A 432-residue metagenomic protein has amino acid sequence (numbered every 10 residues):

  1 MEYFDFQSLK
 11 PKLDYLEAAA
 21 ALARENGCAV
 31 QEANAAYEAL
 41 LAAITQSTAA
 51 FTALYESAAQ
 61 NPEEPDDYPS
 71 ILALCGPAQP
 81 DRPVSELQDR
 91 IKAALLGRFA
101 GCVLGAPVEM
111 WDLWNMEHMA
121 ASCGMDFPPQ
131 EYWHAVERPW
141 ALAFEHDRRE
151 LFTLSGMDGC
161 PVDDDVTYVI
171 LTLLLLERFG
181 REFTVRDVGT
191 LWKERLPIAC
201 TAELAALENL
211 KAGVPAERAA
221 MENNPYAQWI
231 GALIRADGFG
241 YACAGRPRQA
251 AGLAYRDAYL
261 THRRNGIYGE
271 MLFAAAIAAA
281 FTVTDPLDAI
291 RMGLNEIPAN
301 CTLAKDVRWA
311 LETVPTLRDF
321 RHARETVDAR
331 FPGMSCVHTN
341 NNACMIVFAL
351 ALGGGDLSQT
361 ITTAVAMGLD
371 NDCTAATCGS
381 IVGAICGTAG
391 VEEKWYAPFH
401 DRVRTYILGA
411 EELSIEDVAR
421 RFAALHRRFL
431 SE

Functional and structural regions predicted by a protein language model:
M1-E432: Structured, active/binding-site neighborhoods that engage oxygen-rich ligands
